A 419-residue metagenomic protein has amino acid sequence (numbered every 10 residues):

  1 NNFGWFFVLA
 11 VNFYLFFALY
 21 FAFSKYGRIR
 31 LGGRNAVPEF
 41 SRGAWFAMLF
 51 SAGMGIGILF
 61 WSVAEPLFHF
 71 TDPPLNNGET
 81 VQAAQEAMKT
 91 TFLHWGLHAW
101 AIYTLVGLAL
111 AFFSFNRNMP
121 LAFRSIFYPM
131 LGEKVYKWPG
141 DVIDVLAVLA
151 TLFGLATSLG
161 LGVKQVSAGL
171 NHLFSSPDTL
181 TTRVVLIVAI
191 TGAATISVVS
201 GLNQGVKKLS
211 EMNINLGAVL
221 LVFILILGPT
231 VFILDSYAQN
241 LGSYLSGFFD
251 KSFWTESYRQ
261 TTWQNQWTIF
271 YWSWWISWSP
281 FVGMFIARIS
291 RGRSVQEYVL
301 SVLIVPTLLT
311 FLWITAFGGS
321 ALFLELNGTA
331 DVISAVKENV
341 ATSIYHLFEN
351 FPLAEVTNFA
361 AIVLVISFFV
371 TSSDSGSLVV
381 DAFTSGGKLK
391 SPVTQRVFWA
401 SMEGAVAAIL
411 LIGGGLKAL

Functional and structural regions predicted by a protein language model:
N1, A18-V37, A87-H94, A109-M119 (+5 more regions): Membrane-water interface regions at transmembrane-helix termini and the short interhelical loops of multi-pass membrane
N1, F23-R42, L67-T90, F112-W138 (+3 more regions): Flexible loop linkers connecting adjacent transmembrane helices in multi-pass alpha-helical membrane transporters
N1-A83, V199, V222, I226: N-terminal alpha-helical transmembrane segments of multi-pass membrane transport and channel/translocase proteins
F13-F21, M54-I58, L93-K164, H172-V198 (+5 more regions): Helix-loop-helix module between adjacent transmembrane segments
R42, G78-A87, V135-V145, T179-V184 (+2 more regions): Membrane-interface alpha-helices at helix entry/exit sites of multi-pass transporters
K89-W100, N265-W278, L364-V365: Individual transmembrane alpha-helix segments
V135, P139-R293, L300, V305-F359 (+1 more regions): Membrane-embedded translocation segments of transport machinery
Q296, L308-L312, N358-V379, F383-K417: C-terminal transmembrane helix pair
